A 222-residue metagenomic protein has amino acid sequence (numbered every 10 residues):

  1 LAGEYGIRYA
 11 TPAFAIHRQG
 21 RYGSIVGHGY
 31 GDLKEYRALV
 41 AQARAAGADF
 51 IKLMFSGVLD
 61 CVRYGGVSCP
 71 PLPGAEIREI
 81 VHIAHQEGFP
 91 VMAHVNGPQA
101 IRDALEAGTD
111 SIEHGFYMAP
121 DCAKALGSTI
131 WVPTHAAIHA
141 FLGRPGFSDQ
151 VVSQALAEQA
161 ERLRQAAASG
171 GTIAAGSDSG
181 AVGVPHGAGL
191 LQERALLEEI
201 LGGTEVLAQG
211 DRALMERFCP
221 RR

Functional and structural regions predicted by a protein language model:
L1-I83, W131-H139: Divalent-metal coordination cores built from histidine and acidic residues
P73-I83, F89-L105: N-terminal active-site wall of soluble small-molecule enzyme domains
A84-H85, V91, I130-W131, I173: Hydrophobic beta-strand scaffold residues
Q86, A157-R222: His/Asp/Glu-enriched, well-ordered alpha-helical/loop segment that forms or immediately abuts the divalent-metal
M92-A93, D110-A119: Catalytic beta/alpha-barrel core
E106-S111, G127-W131, G170-T172: Glycine-enriched alpha-helix->loop->beta-strand junction motifs that scaffold or abut catalytic
L126, V132-S153: Active-site loop ensemble at the mouth of alpha/beta enzyme cores that anchors a bound cofactor
